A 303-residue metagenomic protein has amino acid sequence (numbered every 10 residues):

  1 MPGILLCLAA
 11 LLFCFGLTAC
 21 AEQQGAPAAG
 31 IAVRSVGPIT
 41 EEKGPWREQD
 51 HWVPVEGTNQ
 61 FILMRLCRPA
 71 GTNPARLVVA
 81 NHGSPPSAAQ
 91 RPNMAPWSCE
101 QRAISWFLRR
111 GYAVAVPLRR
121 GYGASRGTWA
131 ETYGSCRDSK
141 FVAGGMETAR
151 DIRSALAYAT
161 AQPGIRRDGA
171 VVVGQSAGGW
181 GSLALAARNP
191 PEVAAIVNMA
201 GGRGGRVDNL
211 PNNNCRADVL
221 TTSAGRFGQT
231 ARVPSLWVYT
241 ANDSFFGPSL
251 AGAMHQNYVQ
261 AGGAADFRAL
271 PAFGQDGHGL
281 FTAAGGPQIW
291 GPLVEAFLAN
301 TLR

Functional and structural regions predicted by a protein language model:
G30-T72: N-terminal cap/lid segment of alpha/beta-hydrolase-fold proteins
N73-A75, G83-R126, F245-G247: Short substrate-entry loop that stabilizes the transition state in hydrolases
N81-G83, Y239: The conserved beta1-alpha1 loop
G134-P163: Alpha/beta-hydrolase active-site loop
G164-Q175: Alpha/beta-hydrolase fold nucleophile elbow
G174-A184: Glycine-rich nucleophile elbow surrounding the catalytic serine of serine-hydrolase chemistry
A195, G201-A261, D266: The feature captures the conserved acid-bearing segment of alpha/beta-hydrolase catalytic domains
A261-R303: C-terminal catalytic histidine-bearing segment of alpha/beta-hydrolase fold enzymes
